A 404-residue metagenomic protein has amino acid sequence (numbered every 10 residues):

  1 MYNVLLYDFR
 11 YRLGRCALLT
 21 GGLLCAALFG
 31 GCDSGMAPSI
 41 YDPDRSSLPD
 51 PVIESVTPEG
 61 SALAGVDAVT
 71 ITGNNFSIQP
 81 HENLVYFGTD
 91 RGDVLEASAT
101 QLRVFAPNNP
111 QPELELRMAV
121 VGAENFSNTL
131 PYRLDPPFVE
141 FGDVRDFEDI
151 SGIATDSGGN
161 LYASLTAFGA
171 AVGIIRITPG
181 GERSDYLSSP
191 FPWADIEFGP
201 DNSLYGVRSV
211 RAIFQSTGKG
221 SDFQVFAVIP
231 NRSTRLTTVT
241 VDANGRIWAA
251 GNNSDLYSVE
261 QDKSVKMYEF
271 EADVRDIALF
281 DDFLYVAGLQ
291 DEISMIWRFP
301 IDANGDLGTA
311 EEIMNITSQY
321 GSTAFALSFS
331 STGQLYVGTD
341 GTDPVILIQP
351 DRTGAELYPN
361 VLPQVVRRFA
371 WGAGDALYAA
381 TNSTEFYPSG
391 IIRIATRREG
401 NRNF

Functional and structural regions predicted by a protein language model:
A27-G31: C-terminal motif of bacterial Sec signal peptides marking the signal peptidase cleavage site
D33-I78, P112, A123-V144: Beta-strand/beta-sandwich contexts
V121, L165-F168, R208-R211, N244 (+8 more regions): Short loop/turn segments immediately following the C-termini of beta-strands
D135-P136, I177-E182, S216-S221, V259-K263 (+3 more regions): Short loop/turn segments that connect beta-strands within beta-propeller blades
P136-R145, G181-S188, S221-P230, D262-E269 (+3 more regions): A short beta-strand motif characteristic of beta-propeller blades
D146-G159, S189-S203, R208, P230-N253 (+4 more regions): Beta-rich, blade/repeat-based domains predominating in secreted/periplasmic proteins but also intracellular
V172-R176, R211-Q215, D255-S258, M295-W297 (+2 more regions): A short loop-to-beta-strand structural motif that recurs across blades of beta-propeller domains
Q364-F404: Blade-level signature of beta-propeller repeat domains, shared across WD40, Kelch, NHL, RCC1 and BNR/Asp-box propellers
